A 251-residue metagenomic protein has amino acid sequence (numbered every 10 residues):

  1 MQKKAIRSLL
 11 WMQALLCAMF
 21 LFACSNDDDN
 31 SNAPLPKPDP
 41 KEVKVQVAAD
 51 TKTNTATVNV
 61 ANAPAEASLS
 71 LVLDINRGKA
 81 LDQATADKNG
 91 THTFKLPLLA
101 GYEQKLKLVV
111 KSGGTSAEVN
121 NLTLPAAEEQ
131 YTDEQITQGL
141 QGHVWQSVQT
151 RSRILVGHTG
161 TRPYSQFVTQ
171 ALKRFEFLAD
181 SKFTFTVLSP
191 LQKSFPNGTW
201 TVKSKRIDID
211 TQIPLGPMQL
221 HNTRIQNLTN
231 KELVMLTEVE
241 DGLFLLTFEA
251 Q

Functional and structural regions predicted by a protein language model:
Q2-M12: Bacterial N-terminal signal peptides that target proteins for export
A14-C17, Q138-L140: A generic structural signal for short, non-catalytic loop/turn and secondary-structure boundary residues
C17-A18, K193: Residue-level signal for mature regions of secreted extracellular proteins and peptides
F20-A23: C-terminal motif of bacterial Sec signal peptides marking the signal peptidase cleavage site
S25-A33: Bacterial lipoprotein signal-peptidase II cleavage site
P34-N59, P64-S68, D74-G78, D82 (+5 more regions): Lipid interaction determinants
